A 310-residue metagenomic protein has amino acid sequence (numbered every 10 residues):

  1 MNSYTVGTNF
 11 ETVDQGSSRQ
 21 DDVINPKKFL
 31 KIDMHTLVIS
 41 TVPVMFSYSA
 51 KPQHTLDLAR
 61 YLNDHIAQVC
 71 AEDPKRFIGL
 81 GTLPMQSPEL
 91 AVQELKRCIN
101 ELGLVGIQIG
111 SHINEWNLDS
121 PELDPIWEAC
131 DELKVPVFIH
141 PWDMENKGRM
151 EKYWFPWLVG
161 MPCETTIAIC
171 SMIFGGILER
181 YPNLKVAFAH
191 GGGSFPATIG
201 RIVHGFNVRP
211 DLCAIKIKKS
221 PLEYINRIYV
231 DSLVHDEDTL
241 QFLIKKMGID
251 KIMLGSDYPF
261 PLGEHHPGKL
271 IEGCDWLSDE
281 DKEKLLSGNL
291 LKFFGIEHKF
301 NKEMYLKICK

Functional and structural regions predicted by a protein language model:
M1-K310: Helix-coil boundary/capping segments in enzymes
